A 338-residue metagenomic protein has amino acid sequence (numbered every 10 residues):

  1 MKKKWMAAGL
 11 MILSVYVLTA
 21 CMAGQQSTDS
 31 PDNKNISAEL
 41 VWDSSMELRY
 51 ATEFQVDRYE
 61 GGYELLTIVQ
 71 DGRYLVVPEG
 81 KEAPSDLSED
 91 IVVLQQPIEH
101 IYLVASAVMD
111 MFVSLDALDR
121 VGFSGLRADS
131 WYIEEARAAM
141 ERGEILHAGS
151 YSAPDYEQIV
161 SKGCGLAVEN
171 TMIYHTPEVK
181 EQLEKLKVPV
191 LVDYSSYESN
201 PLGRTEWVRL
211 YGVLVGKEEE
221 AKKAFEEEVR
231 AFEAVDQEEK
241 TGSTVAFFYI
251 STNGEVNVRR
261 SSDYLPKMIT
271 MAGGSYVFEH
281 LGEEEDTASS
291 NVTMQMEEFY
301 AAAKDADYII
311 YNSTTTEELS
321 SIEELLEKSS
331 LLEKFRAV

Functional and structural regions predicted by a protein language model:
W5-G24: Sec-dependent N-terminal signal peptides of Gram-positive bacterial secreted proteins and lipoproteins
C21-M109, E220-F247: Bacterial Sec-exported substrate-binding components of ABC uptake systems
E64-V160, L166-M172: A short, structured surface patch at a secondary-structure boundary
S88, Q95-I98, A105-F112, Y156 (+9 more regions): Extracytoplasmic/secreted envelope proteins and their assembly/folding machinery, especially bacterial periplasmic
H100, E144, E157, S161-V168 (+1 more regions): Extracytoplasmic substrate-binding proteins
L118-V121, K180-D193, S320-V338: A short, gly/pro- and small-residue-rich
E198-K222, E226, D305-V338: Structured C-terminal subdomain patch of bacterial secreted/periplasmic proteins
Q237-E323: Flexible, glycine-rich surface segments
